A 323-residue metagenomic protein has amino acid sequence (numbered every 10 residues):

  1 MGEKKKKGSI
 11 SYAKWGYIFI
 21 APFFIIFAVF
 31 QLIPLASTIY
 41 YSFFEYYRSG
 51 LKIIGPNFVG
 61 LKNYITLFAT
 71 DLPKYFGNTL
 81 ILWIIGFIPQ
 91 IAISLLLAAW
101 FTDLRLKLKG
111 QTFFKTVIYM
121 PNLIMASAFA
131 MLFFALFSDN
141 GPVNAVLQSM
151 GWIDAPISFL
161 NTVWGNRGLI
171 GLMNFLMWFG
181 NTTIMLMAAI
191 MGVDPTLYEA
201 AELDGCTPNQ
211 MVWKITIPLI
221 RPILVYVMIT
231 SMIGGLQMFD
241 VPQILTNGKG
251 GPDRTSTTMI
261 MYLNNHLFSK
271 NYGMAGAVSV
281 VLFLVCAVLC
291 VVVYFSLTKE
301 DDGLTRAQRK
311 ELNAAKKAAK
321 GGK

Functional and structural regions predicted by a protein language model:
M1-G2, A314-A318: Residue-level detector of intrinsically disordered, flexible termini and proteolytic processing junctions
M1-S11: Short, Lys/Arg-rich, polar N-terminal cytosolic tail immediately upstream of the first transmembrane signal-anchor
S9-A315, G322: A structural signal for multi-pass alpha-helical bundles of membrane permease subunits that mediate small-molecule
